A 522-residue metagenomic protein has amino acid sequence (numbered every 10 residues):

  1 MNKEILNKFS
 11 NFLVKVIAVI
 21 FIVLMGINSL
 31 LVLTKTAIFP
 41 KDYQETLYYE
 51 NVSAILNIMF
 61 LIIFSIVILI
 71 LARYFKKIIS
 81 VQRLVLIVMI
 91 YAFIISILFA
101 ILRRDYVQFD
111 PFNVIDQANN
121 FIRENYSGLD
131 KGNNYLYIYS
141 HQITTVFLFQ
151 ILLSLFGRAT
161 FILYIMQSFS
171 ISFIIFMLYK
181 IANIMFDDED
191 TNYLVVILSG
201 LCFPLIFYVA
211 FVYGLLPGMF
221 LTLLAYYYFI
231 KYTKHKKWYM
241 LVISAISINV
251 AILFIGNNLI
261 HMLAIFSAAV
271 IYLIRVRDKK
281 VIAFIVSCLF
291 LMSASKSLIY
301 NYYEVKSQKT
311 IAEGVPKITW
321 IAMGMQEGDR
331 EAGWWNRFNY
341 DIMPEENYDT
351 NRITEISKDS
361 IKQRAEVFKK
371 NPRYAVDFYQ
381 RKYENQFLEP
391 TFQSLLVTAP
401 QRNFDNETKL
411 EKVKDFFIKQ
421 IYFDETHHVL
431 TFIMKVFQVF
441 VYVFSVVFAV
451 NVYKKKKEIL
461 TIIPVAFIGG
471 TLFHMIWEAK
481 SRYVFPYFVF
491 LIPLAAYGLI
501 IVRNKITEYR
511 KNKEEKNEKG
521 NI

Functional and structural regions predicted by a protein language model:
M1-I97, I282-L289, Y509-E514, E518-I522: Start-transfer (signal-anchor) and selected internal transmembrane alpha helices of multi-pass inner/ER membrane
L47-F60, I162, K382-A466: Membrane-interface anchor segments at the N-terminal boundary of transmembrane helices in multi-pass membrane enzymes
R103-N119, R123-L148, G157-F161, I356-S357 (+2 more regions): Extracytoplasmic catalytic/substrate-binding loops of multi-pass membrane glycan-assembly enzymes
Y139, I143, F147, F156-F176 (+2 more regions): Loop-to-helix entry region of an early transmembrane alpha helix in multi-pass inner-membrane enzymes
I165-F186, L224, V443-F448: Transmembrane-helix motifs of polytopic, lipid-linked glycan transferases
L178-L201, E458-I463: Transmembrane-helix signature of polytopic, membrane-embedded enzymes that assemble or transfer cell-envelope glycans
P204-G218: Short acidic/glycine- and proline-prone juxtamembrane loop motifs at membrane-interface regions of multi-pass membrane
Y303-K409: Membrane-proximal stem/loop segments at transmembrane-domain junctions that anchor or position
